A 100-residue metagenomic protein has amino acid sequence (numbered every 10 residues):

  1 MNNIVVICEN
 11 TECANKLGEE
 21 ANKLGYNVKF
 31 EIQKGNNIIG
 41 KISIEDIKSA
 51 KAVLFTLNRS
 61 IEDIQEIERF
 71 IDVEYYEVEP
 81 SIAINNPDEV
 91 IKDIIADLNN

Functional and structural regions predicted by a protein language model:
N2-Q33: Short, charged N-terminal beta->alpha structural module
N3, D72-N100: Ser/Thr/Gly-rich flexible loops in soluble cytosolic domains mediating phosphotransfer, phosphorylation
N3-E9, V53-T56, Y76-E77: Short glycine-rich or small-residue beta-strand-to-loop segments that form or flank ligand, phosphate, metal/Fe-S
C8-T11, K34-I38, E74-P80, N86: Anaerobic metallocofactor- and corrinoid-dependent redox/one-carbon enzyme cores, especially those from methanogenesis
E12, R59-E62, I82-A83: Short acidic, S/G/P-rich loop/turn micro-motifs used as interaction or catalytic elements
L24, F70-V73: Short, structured coil segments at secondary-structure junctions
G25-K51: N-terminal beta-loop-helix "entrance" segment that forms/cooperates in small-molecule cofactor or anionic ligand
I44-E68: Short, structured active-site "lid" loops
